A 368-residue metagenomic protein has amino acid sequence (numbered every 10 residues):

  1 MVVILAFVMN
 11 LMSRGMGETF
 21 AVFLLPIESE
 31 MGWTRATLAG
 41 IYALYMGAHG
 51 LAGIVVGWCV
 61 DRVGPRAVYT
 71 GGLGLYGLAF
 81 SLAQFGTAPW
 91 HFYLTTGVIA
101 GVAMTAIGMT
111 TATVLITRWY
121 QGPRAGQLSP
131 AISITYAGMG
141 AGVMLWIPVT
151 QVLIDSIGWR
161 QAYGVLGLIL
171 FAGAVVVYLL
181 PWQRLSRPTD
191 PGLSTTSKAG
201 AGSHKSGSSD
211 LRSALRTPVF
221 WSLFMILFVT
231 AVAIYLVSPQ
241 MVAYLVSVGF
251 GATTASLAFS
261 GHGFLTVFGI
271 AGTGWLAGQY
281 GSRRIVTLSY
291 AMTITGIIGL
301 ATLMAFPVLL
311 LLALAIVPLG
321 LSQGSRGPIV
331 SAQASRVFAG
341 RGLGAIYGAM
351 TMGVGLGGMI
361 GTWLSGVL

Functional and structural regions predicted by a protein language model:
L11, A79, H91-I107, F228 (+1 more regions): Hydrophobic core of transmembrane alpha-helices in multi-pass small-molecule transporters, especially MFS/SLC-type
E18-L25, I147, R212-W275, G361: Extracytoplasmic gate region of multi-pass secondary transporters
A52-P65, G269-S282: Helix-to-loop junctions at the C-terminal end of transmembrane segments in multipass secondary transporters
R66-Y69, F92, V286: Primarily marks hydrophobic transmembrane alpha-helices of the MFS/SLC 12-helix fold
G74-T87, M292-A305: C-terminal ends and interior cores of transmembrane alpha-helices in multi-pass membrane transporters/permeases
T96-A137, Q333, A339: Cytoplasmic helix-loop-helix junction between adjacent transmembrane helices in 12-TM secondary transporters
I134-S186: Helix-loop-helix hairpin linking two adjacent transmembrane segments in secondary transporters
S335-L368: A late C-terminal transmembrane helix in Major Facilitator Superfamily
